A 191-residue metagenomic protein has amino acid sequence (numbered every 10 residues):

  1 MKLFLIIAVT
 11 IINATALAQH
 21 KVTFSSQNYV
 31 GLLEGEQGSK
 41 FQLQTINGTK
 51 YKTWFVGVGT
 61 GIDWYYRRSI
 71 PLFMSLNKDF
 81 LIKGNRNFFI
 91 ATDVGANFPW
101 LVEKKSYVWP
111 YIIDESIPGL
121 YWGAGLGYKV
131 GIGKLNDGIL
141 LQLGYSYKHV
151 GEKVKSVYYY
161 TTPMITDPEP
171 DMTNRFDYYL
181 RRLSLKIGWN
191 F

Functional and structural regions predicted by a protein language model:
M1-F4, Q19: Positively charged n-region of N-terminal signal peptides that target proteins for export
L3-N13: Sec-dependent N-terminal signal peptides
A14-A18: Sec/Tat signal peptide C-region and signal peptidase I cleavage site
F24-E34, T53-Y66, I90-T92: Transmembrane beta-strand segments that form the barrel wall of outer-membrane beta-barrel proteins
Q27-V30, V58, S106-I112, T166-D171: Extracytoplasmic loops and strand-loop junctions of Gram-negative outer membrane beta-barrel proteins
G35-S39, G48, D63-R68, Y111-P118 (+1 more regions): Replace "Gram-negative outer membrane beta-barrel proteins" with "bacterial and organellar outer membrane beta-barrel
I62-V154: Outer-membrane beta-barrel translocator/channel fold
Y178-F191: Outer-membrane beta-barrel "beta-signal"
